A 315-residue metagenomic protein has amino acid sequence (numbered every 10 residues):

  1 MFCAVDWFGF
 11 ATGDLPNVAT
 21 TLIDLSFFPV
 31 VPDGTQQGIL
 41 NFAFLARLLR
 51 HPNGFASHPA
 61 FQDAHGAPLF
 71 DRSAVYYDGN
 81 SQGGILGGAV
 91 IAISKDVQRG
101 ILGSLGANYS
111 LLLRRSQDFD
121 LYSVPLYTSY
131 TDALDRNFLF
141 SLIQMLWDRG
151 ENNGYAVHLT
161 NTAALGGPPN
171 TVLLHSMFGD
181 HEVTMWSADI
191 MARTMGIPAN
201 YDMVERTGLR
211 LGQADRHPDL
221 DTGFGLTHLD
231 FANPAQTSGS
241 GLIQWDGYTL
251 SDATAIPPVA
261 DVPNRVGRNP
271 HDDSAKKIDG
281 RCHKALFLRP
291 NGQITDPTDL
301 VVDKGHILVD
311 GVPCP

Functional and structural regions predicted by a protein language model:
M1-A64: Cap/lid segment of the alpha/beta-hydrolase catalytic domain
M1-F8, S81-Q82, A89, I93-K95 (+1 more regions): Extracytoplasmic, non-cytosolic globular domains
A4, Y77, L174-S176: Structural beta-sheet core signal
G9-A11, G79, G83-G84, M177: Glycine-centered flexibility sites
D24, G66, L86, D135-R136: Generic structural signal for short, flexible, solvent-exposed coil/loop and linker residues
S26, V30, G34-Q37, Q98-P315: C-terminal subdomain of alpha/beta-hydrolase-fold enzymes, centered on the catalytic histidine and its supporting
R50-R114: Primarily recognizes the serine-hydrolase "nucleophile elbow" in alpha/beta-hydrolase and SGNH/GDSL folds
